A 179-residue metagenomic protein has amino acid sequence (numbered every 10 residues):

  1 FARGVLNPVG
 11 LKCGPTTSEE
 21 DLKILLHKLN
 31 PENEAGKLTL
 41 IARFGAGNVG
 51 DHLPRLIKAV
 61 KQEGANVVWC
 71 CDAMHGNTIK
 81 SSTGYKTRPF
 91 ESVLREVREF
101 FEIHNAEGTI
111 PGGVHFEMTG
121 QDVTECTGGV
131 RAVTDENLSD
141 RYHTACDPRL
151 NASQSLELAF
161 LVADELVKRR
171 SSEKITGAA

Functional and structural regions predicted by a protein language model:
F1-A179: Expand to "…catalyze enediolate/carbanion chemistry for C-C bond making/breaking, isomerization, decarboxylation
